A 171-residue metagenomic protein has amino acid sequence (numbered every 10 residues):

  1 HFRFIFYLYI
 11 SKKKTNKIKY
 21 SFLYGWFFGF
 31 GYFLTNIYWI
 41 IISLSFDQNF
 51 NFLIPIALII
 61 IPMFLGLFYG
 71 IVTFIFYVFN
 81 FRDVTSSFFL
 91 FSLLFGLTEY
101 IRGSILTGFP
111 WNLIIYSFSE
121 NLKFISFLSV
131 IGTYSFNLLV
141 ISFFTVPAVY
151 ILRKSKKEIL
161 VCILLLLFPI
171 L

Functional and structural regions predicted by a protein language model:
H1-L171: Membrane-embedded alpha-helical bundles of multi-pass enzymes that act on lipidic or dolichyl-linked glycan substrates
